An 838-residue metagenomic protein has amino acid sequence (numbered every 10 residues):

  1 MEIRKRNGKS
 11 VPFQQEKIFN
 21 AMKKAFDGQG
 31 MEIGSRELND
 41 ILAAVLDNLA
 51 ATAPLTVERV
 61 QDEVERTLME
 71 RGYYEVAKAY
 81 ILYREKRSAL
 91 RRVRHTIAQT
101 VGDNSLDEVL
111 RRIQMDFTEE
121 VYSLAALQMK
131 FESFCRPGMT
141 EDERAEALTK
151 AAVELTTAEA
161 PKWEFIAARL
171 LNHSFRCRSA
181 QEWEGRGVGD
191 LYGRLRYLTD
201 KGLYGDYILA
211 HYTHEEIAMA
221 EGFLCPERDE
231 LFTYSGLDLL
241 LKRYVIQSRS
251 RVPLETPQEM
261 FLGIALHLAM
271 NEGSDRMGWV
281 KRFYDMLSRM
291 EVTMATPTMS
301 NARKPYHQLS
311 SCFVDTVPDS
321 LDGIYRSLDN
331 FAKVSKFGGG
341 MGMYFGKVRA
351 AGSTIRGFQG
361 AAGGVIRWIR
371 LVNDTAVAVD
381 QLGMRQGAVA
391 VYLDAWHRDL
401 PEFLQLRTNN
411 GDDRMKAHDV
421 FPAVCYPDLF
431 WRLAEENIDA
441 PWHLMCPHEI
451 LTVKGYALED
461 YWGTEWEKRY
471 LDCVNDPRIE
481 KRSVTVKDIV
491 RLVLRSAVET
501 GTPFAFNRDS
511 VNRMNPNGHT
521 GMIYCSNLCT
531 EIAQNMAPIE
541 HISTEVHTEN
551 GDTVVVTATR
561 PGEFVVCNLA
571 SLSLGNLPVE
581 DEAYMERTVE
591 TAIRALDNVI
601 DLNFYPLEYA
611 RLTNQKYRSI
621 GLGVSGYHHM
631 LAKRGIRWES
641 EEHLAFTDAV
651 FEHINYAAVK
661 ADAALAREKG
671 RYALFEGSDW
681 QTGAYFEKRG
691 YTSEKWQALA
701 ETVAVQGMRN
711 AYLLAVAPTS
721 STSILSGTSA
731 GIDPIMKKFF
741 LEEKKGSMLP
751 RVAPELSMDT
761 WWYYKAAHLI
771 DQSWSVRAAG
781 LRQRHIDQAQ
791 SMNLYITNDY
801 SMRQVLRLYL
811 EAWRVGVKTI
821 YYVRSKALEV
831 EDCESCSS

Functional and structural regions predicted by a protein language model:
R6-F13, I33-R36, V101, V252-E255 (+18 more regions): Alpha-helix capping and helix-loop boundary segments enriched in small/acidic/polar residues
K9, S35-L262, G278-Y284: Core nucleic-acid recognition elements
Q14-E32, L106-E120, L262-A269, A730-I735: Short, surface-exposed, low-complexity cationic segments
Y73, A79-K86, V93, W163-L195 (+7 more regions): Terminal amphipathic helices with adjacent charged low-complexity linkers/tails
A180-S274, G357-L371, G383-G387, Y392-N527 (+2 more regions): Conserved, charged catalytic cores of large soluble enzymes
T213-E221, C225, D229-D238, T530-Q534 (+5 more regions): Catalytic alpha/beta core of large soluble enzyme barrels
I246, V252, F261-R276, V280 (+10 more regions): Function-dense linear segments that define catalytic or interfacial modules in macromolecule-processing proteins
M286, K304, L328, T588-R611 (+3 more regions): Internal maturation/activation junctions in enzymes
